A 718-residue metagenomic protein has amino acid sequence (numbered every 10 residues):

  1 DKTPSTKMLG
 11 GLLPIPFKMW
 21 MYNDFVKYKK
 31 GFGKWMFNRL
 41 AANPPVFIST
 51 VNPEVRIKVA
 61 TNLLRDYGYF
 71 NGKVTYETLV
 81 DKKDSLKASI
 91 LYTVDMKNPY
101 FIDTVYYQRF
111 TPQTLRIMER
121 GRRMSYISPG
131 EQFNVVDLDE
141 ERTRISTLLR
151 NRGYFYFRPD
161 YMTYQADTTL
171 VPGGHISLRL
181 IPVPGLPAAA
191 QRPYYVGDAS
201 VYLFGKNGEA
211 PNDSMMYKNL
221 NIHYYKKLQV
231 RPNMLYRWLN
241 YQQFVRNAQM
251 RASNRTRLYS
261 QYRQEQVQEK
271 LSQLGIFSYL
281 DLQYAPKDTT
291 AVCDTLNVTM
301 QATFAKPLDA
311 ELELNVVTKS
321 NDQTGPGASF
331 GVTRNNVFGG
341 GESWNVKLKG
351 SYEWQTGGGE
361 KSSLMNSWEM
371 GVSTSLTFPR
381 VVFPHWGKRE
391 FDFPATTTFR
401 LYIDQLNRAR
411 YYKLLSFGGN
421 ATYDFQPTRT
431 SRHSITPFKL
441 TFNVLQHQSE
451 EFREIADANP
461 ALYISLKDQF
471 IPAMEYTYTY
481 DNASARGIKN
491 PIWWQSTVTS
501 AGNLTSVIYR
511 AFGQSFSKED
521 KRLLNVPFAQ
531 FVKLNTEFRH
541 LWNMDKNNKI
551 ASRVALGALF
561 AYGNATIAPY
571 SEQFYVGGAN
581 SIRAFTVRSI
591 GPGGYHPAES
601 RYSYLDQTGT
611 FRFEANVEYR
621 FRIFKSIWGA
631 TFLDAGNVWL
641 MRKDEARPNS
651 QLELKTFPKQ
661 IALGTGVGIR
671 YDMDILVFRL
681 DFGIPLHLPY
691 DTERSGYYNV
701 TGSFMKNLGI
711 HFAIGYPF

Functional and structural regions predicted by a protein language model:
D1-Q273, S278-A285, T295: Interaction-mediating elements
Y69-V74, F155-P159, T324-A328, M370-V372 (+2 more regions): Amphipathic hydrophobic-ligand
E77-L79, T93-P99, Y107-P112, I181-P187 (+11 more regions): Solvent-exposed coil/turn segments that connect beta secondary-structure elements in extracytoplasmic/periplasmic
T114-I117, Q229, R257-Q495, R583-A584 (+5 more regions): Gram-negative/organellar outer-membrane beta-barrel architecture
M215-Y225, V317-N321, S434-F621, T631-K655: C-terminal outer-membrane beta-barrel translocator/porin domains of Gram-negative envelope proteins and their
Q242-R246, N254-L258, L652, T665 (+2 more regions): C-terminal soluble interaction/assembly domains
L312, W344-L348, F399-L401, W494-V498 (+6 more regions): Membrane-embedded beta-strand positions of outer-membrane beta-barrel proteins
G419, W493, K518, R522 (+6 more regions): In a subset of proteins, long, contiguous C-terminal domains/tails are tracked
